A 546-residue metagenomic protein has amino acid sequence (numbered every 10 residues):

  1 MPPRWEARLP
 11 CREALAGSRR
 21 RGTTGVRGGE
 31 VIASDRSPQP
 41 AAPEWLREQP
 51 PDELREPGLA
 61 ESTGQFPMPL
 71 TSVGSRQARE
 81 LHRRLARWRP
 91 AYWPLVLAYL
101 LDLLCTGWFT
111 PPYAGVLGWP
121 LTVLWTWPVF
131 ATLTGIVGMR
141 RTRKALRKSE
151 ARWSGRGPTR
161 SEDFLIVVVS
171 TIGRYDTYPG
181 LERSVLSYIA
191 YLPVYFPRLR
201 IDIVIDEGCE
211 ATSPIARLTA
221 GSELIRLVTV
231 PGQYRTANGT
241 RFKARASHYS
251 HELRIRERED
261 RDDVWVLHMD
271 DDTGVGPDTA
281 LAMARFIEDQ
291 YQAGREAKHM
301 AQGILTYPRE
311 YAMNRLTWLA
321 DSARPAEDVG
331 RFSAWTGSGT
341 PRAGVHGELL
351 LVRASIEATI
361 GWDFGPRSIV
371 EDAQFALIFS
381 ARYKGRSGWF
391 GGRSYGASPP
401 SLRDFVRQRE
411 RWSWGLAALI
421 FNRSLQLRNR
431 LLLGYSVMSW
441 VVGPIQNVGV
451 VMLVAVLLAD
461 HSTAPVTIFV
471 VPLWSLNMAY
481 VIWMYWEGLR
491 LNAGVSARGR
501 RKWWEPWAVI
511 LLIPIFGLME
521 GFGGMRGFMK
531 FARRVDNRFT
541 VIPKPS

Functional and structural regions predicted by a protein language model:
V96-V129, S439-R533: Membrane-embedded multi-pass helical conduit in multi-pass membrane proteins, especially envelope-biosynthetic
F130-P197: N-terminal signal-anchor transmembrane helix
Y188-T236: Acidic donor-binding segment of Leloir-type glycosyltransferases
R226-V228, Y234-E257, T279-S368, V406-F421: Long helical/loop segments within the catalytic core of UDP-sugar-dependent glycosyltransferases, especially the large
R261-G276: Short beta-strand-to-loop acidic/aromatic patch adjacent to the donor-nucleotide binding site
I369-F375, D404: Acidic donor-binding loop at a coil-to-helix junction in glycosyltransferase catalytic cores that engages
L377-S394: Catalytic donor-sugar/metal-binding loop of nucleotide-sugar-dependent glycosyltransferases
F390-F405: Active-site donor/metal-binding and catalytic loop motifs of nucleotide-sugar-dependent glycosylation enzymes
